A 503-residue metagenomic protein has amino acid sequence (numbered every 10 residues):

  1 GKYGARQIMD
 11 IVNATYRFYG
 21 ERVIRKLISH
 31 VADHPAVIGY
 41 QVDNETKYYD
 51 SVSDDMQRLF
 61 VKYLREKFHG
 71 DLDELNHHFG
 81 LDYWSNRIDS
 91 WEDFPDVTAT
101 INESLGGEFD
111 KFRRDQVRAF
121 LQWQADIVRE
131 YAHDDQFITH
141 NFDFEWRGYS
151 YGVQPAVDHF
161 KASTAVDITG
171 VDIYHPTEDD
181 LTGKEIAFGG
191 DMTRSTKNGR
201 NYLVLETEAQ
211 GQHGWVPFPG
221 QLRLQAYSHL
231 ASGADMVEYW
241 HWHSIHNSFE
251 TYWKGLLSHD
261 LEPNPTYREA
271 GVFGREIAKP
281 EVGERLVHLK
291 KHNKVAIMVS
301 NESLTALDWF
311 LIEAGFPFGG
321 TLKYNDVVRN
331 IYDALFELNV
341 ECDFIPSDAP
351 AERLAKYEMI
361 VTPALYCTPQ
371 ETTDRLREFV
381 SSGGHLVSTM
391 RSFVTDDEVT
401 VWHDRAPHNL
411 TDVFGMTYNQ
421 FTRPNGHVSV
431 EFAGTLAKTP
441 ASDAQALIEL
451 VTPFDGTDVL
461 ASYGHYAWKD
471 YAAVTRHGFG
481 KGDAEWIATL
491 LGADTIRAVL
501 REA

Functional and structural regions predicted by a protein language model:
K2-D179, G183-I186: Polysaccharide-binding and catalytic clefts of secreted carbohydrate-active enzymes
F94, Q122, D134, S163-A503: Carbohydrate-binding surfaces of carbohydrate-active enzymes
